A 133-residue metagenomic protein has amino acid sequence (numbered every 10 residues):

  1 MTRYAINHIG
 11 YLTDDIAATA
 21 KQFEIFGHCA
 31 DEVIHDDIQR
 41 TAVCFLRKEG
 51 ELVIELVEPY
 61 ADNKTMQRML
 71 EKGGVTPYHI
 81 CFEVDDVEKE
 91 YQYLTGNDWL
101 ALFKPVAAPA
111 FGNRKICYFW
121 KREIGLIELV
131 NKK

Functional and structural regions predicted by a protein language model:
M1-Q39: Long, hydrophobic N-terminal alpha-helical segment
M1-T2, H35, A42-E49, I54 (+1 more regions): Vicinal oxygen chelate
I6-T13, F23, L46, E51-V57 (+4 more regions): Short, structured motif recognition centered on aromatic/hydrophobic residues
T13-K21, F26-G27, A61, K72-E123: Vicinal oxygen chelate
P59-D62, K132-K133: A short, sequence-level motif marking secondary-structure junctions
M69: Regulatory and interaction patches adjacent to catalytic/ligand-binding sites in large macromolecular machines
